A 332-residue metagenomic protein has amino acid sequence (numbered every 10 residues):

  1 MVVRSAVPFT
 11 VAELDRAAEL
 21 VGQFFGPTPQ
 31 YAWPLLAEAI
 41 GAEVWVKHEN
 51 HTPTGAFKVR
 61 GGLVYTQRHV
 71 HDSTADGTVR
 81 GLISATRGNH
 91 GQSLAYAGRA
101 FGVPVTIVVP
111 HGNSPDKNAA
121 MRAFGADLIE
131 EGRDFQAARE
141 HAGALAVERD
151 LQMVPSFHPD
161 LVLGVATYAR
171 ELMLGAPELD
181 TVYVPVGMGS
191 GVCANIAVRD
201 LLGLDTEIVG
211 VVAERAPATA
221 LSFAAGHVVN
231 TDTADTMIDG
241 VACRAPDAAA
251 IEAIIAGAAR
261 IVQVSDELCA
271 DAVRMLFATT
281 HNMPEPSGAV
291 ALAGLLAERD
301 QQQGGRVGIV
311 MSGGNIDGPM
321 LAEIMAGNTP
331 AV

Functional and structural regions predicted by a protein language model:
M1-V332: PLP-dependent amino-acid enzyme catalytic core
